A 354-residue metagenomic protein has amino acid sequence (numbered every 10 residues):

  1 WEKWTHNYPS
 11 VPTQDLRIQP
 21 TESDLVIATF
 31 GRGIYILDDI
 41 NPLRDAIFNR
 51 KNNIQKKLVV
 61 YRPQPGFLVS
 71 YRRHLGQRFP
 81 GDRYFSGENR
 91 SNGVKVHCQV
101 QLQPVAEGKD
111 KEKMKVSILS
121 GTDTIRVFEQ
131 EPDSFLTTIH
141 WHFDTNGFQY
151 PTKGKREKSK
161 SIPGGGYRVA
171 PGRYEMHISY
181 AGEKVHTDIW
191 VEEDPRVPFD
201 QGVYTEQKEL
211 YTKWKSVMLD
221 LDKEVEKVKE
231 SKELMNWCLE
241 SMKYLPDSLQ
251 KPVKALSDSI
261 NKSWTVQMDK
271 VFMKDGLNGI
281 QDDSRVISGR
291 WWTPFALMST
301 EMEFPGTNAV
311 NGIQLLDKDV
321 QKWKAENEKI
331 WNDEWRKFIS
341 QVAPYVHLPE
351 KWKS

Functional and structural regions predicted by a protein language model:
W1-E22: Conserved blade-ending motifs and adjacent loop-strand segments that build the rim/top face of beta-propeller domains
L43-R72, T187-D222: Low-complexity, Pro/Ser/Thr- and charge-rich linker/hinge segments at domain boundaries
V69-K115, T138, Y204, L210-D222: Contiguous beta-strand segments within globular domains
E112, D133-I139, G165, A170-R173 (+1 more regions): A glycine-anchored, Pro-Gly-centered beta-turn/N-cap motif
V116-S120, I178: Conserved aromatic beta-strand anchor motif in extracellular beta-sandwich/beta-rich domains
I125-G165: Glycine-centered tight-turn motifs at strand-turn-strand junctions
I189, K223-S354: Mature extracytoplasmic or organellar-lumen-exposed domains after removal of signal/transit peptides
